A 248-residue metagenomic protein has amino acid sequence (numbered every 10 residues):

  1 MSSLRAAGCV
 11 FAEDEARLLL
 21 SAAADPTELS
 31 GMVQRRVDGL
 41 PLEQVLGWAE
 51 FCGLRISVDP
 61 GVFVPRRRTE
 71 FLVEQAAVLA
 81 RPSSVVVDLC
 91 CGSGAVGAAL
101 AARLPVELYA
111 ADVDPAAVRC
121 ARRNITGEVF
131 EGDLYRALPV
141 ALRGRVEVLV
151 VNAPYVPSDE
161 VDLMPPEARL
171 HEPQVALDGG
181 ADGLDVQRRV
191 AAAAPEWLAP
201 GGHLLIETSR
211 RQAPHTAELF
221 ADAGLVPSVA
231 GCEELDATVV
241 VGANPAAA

Functional and structural regions predicted by a protein language model:
M1-V10: Non-catalytic nucleic-acid substrate-recognition regions in nucleic-acid-modifying enzymes
E13-V78: Conserved AdoMet
L19, G39, T69, V96 (+6 more regions): Residue-level signal for inorganic ion chemistry
S57, Y109, F130, S228-A230: General small-molecule cofactor/ligand-binding pocket signal
R68-L163: Conserved SAM/SAH cofactor-binding pocket of Class I
A153-V186: Mobile active-site "lid"/loop adjacent to the S-adenosyl-L-methionine
A181-G242: Conserved Class I SAM-dependent methyltransferase catalytic core
P245-A248: Flexible, glycine-/basic-rich loop-and-beta segments that form/coincide with the SAM-dependent methyltransferase
